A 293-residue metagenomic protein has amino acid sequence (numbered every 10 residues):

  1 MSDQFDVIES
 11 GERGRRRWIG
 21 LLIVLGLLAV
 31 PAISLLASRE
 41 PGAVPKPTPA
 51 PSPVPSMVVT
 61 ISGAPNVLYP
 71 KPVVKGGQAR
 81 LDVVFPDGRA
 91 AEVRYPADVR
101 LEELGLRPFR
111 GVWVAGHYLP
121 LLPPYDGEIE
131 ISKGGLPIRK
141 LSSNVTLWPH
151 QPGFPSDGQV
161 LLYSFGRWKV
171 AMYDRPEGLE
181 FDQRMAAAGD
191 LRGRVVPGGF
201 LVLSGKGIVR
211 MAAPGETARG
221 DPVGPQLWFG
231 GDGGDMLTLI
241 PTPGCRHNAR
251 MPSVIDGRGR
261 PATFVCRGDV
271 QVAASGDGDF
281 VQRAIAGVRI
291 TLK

Functional and structural regions predicted by a protein language model:
M1-R17: Terminal targeting segments of Actinobacterial cell-envelope proteins
G14-K293: Intrinsically disordered, low-complexity prosegments and terminal tails associated with secretory/extracytoplasmic
